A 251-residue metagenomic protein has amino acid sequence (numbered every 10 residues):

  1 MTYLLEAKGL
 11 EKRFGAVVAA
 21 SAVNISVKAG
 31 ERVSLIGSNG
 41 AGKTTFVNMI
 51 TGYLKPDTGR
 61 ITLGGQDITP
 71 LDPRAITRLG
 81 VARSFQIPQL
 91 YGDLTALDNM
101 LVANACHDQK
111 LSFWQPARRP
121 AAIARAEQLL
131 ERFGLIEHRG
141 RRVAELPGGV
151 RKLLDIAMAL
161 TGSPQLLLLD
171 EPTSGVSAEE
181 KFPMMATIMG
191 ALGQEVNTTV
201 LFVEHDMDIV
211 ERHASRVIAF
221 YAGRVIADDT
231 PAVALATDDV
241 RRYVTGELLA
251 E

Functional and structural regions predicted by a protein language model:
T2-E251: Glycine-rich phosphate-binding loops of nucleotide-dependent enzymes
